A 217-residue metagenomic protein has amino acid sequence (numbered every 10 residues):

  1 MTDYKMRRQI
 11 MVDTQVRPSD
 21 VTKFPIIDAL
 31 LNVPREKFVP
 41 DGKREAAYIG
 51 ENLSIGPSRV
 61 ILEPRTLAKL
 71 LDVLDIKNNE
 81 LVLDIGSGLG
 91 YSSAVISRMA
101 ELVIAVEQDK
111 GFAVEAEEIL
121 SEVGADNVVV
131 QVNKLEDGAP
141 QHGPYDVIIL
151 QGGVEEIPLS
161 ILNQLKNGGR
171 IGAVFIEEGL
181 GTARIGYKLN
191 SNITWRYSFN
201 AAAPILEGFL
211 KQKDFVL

Functional and structural regions predicted by a protein language model:
M1-L83, Y91-V95, M99, F112-D126 (+1 more regions): Class I SAM-dependent transferase core
D75-T194: Conserved nucleotide-cofactor-binding alpha/beta core module
Y145-D146, Q212-D214: Short, surface-exposed amphipathic charged segments that create phosphate/polyanion-binding patches used for binding
L217: Catalytic, metal-anchored helix/loop core of enzyme active sites in primary metabolism
